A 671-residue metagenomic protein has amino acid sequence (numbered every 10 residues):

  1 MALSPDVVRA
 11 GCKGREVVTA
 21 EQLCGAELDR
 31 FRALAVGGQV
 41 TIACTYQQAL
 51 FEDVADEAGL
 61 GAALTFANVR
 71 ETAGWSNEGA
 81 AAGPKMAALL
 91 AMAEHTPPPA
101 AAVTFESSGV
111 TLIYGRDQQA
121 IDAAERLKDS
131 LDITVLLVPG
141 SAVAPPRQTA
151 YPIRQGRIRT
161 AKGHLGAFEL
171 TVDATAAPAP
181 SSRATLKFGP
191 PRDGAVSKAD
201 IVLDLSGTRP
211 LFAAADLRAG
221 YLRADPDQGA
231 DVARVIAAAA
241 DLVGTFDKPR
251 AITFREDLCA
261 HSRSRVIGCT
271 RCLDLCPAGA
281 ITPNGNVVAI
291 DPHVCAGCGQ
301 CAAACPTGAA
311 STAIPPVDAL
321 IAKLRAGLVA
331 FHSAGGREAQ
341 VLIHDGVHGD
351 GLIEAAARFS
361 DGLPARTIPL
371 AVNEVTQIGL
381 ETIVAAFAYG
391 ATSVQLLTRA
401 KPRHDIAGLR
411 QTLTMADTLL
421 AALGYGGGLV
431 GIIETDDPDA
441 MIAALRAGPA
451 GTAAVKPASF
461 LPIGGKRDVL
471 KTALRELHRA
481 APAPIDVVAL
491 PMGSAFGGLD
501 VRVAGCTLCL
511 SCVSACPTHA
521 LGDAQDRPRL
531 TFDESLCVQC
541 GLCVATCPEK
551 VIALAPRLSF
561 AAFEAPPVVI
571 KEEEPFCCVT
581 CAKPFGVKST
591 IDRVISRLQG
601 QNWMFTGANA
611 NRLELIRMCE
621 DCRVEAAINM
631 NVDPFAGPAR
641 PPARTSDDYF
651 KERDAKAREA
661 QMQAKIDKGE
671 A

Functional and structural regions predicted by a protein language model:
M1-L275, G279, E338-L352, L370 (+7 more regions): Ferredoxin-type iron-sulfur electron-transfer modules and their immediate structural context
A58, R218-G220, A357-S360, L409-L413 (+1 more regions): Short secondary-structure boundary/capping segments
E106, D257, Q300-A385, Y389-G390 (+2 more regions): Flanking helices and flexible, charged tails adjoining ferredoxin-like Fe-S electron-transfer domains in multi-subunit
C276, A304-C305, A515-C516, T546-C547: Cysteine-centered loop/knuckle micro-motif
G279-A280, G299, G308-A309, L510 (+3 more regions): Glycine-centered, phosphate/nucleic-acid-interacting loop/turn motifs that mediate DNA/RNA or nucleotide
G285-L324, A400-T412, L429-E434: Terminal amphipathic helices with adjacent charged low-complexity linkers/tails
V287-C298, V501-C506, R529-Q539, P567-V568 (+2 more regions): Flexible gly/pro/ser-rich segments immediately N-terminal to CXXCH heme-c attachment motifs in exported/periplasmic
L530-T531, C537-Q539, V544-T546, K550-A553: Extended hydrophobic/aromatic segments used for targeting, binding, or gating
